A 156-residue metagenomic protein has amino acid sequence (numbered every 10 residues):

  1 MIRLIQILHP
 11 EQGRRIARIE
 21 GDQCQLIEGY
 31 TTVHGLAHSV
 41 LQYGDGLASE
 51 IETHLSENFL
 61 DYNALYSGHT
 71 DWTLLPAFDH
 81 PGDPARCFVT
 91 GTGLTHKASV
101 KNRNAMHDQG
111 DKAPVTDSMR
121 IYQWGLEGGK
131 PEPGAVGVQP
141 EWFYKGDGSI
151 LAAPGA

Functional and structural regions predicted by a protein language model:
I2-H9, L41-A156: Active-site microenvironments in enzyme catalytic cores
R15-I19: Short beta-strand-centered aromatic/proline hotspots
E20-H54: N-terminal cap/recognition module
